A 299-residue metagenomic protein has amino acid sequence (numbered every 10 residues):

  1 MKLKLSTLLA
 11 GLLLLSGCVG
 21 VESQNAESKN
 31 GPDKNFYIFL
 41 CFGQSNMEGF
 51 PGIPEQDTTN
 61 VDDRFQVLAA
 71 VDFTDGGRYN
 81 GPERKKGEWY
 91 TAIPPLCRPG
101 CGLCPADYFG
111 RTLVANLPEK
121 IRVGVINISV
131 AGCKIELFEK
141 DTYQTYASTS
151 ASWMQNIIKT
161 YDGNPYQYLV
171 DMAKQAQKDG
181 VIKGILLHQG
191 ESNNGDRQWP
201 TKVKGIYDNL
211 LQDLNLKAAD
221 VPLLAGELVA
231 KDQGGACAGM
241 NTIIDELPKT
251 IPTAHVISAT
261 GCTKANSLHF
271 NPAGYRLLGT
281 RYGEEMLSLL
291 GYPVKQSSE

Functional and structural regions predicted by a protein language model:
M1-L8: Bacterial N-terminal signal peptides that target proteins for export
S16-G17: C-terminal motif of bacterial Sec signal peptides marking the signal peptidase cleavage site
G20: Short, conserved catalytic or interaction motifs in soluble domains
Q24-E299: Cell-envelope and extracellular/periplasmic
